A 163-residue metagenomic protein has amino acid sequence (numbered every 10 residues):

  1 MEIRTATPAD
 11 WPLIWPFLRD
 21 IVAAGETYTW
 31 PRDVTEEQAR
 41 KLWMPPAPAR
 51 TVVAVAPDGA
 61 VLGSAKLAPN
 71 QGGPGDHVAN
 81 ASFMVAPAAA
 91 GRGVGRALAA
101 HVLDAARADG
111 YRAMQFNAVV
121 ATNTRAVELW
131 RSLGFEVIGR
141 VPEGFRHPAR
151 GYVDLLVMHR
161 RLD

Functional and structural regions predicted by a protein language model:
E2-I14: A short beta-loop-alpha structural element at the N-terminal edge of CoA-dependent acyl/N-acetyltransferase catalytic
P8, P31-A88, A99-A100, A105 (+1 more regions): Acetyl-CoA-dependent GNAT
W11, P16-D33: Helix-loop element at the rim of GNAT/NAT acetyltransferase active sites that forms part of the acceptor-substrate
V85-A88, R92, V120-T122: Active-site acidic-Proline motif in GNAT/NAT acetyltransferases
G91-A108, V127-S132: Conserved acetyl-CoA-binding loop-helix of GNAT-fold acetyltransferases
A106-V119: Conserved GNAT acetyl-CoA-binding A-motif
F116-A126, G144-R146: Conserved beta-strand-loop-alpha-helix junction that forms the acyl-donor binding cleft
R131-R140: Conserved acetyl-CoA-binding loop of GNAT-fold acetyltransferases
